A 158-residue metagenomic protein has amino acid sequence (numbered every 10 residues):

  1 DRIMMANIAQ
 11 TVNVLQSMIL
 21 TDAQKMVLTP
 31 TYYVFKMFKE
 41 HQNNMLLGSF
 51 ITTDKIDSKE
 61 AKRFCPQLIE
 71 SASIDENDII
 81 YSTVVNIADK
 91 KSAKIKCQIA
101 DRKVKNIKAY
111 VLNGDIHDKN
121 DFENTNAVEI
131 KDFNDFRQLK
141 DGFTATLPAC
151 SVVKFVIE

Functional and structural regions predicted by a protein language model:
D1-E70: Aromatic/acidic polysaccharide-binding cleft in carbohydrate-active enzymes
N7-Q10, A23, F50-I51, V84-A88 (+3 more regions): Active-site proximal loops enriched in glycine and acidic residues that flank catalytic Cys/His/Asp and coordinate
M18-I19, K94-K96, D118-E123: Short conserved micro-motifs at the rims of enzyme active sites and ligand-binding pockets
S49-K55, E76, K91, F136-F143: Ser/Thr- and Asn-enriched, surface-exposed coil loops between beta-strands
F64-K103, A109, V153-V156: Carbohydrate-binding surface patches
R102-L147: Acidic, Ser/Thr/Pro-rich beta/coil linker or hinge segments at domain junctions
